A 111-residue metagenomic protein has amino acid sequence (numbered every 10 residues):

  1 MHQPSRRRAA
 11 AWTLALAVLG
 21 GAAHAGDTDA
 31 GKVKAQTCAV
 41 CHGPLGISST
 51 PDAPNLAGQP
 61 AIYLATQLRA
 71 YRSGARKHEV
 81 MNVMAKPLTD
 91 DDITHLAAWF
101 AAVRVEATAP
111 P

Functional and structural regions predicted by a protein language model:
H2-W12: Bacterial N-terminal signal peptides that target proteins for export
A15-A22: N-terminal signal peptide c-region/cleavage motif recognized by signal peptidases
G26-I47, A57, T108-P111: Sequence/structural segment immediately N-terminal to covalent heme-attachment motifs in c-type and related
T28, A61, D90-I93: Residues at or immediately preceding the N-termini of alpha-helices
K32, G46-R76, N82-P87: Gly/Gly-Pro-rich "capping" loops immediately C-terminal to redox-active cysteine motifs in periplasmic/lumenal
T37, A70, W99-A102: Residues within well-ordered alpha-helical secondary structure of globular protein domains
R76, K86-P111: C-terminal capping alpha-helices of c-type cytochrome domains
